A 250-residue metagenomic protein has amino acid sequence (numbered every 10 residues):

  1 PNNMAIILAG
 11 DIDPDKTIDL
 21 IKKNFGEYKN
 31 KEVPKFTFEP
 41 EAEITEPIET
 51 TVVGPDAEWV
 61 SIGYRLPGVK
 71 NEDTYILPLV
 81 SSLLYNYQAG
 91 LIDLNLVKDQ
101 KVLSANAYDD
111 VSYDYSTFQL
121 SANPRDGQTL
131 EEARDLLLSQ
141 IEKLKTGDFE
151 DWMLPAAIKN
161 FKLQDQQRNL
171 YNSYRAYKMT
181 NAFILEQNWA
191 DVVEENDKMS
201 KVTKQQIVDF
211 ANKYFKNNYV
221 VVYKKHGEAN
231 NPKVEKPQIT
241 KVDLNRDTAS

Functional and structural regions predicted by a protein language model:
P1-N2, E43-E46, G54-W59, T74-Y75 (+1 more regions): Short, solvent-exposed loop/turn segments at the edges of secondary structure
N3-A9, E58-G68, L94-S200, V220-K225: M16 family metallopeptidases and their MPP-like homologs
A5, D13-V53, W59, L94 (+1 more regions): Proteolytic maturation boundary segments
D19, K70-T74, T129-R134, P232-K233: Solvent-exposed, non-transmembrane alpha-helical starts
F25, L84-Q88, L138-K145: Short amphipathic alpha-helical signal-transduction/dimerization elements
E27-P34, A89, L163-Y171: Secretory-pathway/luminal and periplasmic proteins that interact with or process carbohydrate-rich
I62, E72-L84, I92-L94: Active/ligand-binding-proximal structured segments within catalytic/core domains that scaffold catalytic residues
